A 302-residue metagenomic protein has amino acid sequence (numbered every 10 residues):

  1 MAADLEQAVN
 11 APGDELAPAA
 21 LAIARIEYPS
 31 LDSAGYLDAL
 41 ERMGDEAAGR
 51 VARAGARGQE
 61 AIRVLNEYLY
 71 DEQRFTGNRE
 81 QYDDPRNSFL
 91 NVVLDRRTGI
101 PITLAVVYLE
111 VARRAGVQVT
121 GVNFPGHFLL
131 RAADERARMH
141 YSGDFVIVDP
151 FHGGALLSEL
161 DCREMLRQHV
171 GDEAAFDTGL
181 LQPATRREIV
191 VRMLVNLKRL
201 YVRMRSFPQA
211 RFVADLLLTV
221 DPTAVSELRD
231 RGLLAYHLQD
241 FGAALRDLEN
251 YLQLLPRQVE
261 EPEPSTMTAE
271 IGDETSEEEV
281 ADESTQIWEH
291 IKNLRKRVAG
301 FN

Functional and structural regions predicted by a protein language model:
M1-N302: A structural boundary/capping signal
